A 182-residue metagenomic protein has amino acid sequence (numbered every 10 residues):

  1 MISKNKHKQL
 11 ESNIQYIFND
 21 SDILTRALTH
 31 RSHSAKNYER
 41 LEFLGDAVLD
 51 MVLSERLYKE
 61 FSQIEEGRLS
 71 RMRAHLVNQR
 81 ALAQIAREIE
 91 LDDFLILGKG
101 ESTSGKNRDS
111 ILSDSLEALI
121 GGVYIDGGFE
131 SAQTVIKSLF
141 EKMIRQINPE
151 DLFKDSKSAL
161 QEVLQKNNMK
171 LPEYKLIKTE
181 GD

Functional and structural regions predicted by a protein language model:
M1-D182: Double-stranded RNA-binding/processing signature
